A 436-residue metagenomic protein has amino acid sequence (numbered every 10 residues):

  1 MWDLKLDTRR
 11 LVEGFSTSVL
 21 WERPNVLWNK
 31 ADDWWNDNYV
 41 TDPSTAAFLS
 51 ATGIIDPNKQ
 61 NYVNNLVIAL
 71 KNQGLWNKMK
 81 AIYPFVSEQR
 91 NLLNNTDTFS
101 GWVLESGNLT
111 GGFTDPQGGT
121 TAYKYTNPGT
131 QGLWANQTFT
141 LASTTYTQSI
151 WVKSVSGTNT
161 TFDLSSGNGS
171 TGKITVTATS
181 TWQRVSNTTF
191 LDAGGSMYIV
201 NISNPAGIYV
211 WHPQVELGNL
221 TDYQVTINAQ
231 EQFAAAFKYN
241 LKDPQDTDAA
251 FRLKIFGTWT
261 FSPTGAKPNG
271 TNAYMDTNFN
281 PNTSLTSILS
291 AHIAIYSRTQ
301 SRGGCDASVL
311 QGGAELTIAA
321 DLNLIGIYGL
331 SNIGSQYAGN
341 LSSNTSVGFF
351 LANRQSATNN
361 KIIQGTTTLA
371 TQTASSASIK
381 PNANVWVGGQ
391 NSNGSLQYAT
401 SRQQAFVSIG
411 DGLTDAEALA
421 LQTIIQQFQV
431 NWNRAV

Functional and structural regions predicted by a protein language model:
W2-V436: Polar, enzyme-active/binding microenvironments
